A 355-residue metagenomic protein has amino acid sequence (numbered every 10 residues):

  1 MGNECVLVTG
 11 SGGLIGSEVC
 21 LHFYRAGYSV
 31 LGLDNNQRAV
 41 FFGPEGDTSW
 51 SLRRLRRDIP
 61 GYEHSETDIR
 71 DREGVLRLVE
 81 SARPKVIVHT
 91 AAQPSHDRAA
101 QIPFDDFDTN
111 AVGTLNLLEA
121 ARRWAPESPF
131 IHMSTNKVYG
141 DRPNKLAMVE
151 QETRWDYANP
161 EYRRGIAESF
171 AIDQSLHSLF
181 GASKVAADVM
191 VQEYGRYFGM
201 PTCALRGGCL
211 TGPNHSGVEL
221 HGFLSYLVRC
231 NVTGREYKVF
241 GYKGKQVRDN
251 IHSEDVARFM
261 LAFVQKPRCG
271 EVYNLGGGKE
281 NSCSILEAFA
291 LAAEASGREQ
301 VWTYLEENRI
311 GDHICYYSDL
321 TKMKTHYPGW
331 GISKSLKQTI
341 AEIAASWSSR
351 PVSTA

Functional and structural regions predicted by a protein language model:
M1-G208, S346-W347: N-terminal Rossmann-like NAD(P)+-binding domain of SDR-like oxidoreductases, especially those catalyzing
G2-C5, Y28, T321, K334-A355: Amphipathic terminal alpha-helices
L52-P60, R154-F170, V228-F240, K266 (+2 more regions): A short C-terminal helix-loop "cap" of Rossmann-like NAD(P)-dependent dehydrogenase/epimerase domains
G74, N116-E119, N250, D255-R258 (+1 more regions): Conserved mid-core alpha-helix of short-chain dehydrogenase/reductase
V185, F198-P201, T211-Y226, R235 (+6 more regions): Glycine/proline-rich active-site loop of Rossmann-fold NAD(P)-dependent oxidoreductases
Y242, V272-Y273, L286-F289, G297-C315: C-terminal "lid/loop" region of Rossmann-like NAD(P)-dependent oxidoreductases
S253, V272, R309-G331: Conserved C-terminal active-site "lid" loop/helix of NAD(P)H-dependent oxidoreductases that clamps the redox cofactor
V256, M260, L275, A288 (+2 more regions): Non-catalytic, hydrophobic alpha-helical segments
